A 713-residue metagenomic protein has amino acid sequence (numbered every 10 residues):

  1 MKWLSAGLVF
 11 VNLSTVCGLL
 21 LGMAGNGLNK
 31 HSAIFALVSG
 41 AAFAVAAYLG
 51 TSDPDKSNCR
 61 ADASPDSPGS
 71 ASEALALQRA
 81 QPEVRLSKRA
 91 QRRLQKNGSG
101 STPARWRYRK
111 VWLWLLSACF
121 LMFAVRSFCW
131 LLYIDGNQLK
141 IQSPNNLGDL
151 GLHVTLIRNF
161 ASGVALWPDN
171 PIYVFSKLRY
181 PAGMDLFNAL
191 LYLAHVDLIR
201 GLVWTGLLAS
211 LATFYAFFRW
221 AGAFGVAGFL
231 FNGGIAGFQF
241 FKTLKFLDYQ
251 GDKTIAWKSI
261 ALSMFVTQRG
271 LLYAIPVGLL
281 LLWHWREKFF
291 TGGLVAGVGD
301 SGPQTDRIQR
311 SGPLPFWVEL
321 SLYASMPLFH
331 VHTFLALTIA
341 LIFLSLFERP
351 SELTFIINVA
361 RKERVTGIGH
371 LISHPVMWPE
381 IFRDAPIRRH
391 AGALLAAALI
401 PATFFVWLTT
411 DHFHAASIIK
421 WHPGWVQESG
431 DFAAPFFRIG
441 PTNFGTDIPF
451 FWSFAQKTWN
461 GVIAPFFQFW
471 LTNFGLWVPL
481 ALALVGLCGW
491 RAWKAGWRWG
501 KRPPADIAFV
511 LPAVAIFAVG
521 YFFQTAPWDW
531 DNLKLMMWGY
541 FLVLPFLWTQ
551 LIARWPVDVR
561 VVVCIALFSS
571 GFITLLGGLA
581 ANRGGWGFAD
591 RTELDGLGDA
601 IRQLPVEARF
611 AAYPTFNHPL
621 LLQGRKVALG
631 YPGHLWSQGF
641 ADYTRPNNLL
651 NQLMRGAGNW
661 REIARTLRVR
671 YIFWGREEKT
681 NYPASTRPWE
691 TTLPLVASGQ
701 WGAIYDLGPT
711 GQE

Functional and structural regions predicted by a protein language model:
M1-C59, R89-R92, K96-G98, A104-R105 (+1 more regions): Membrane-embedded, hydrophobic transmembrane alpha-helices
G22, L262-S263, R307, P315-H330: Membrane-interface alpha helices of multi-pass inner-membrane proteins
Q91, T102, P386-T403, R498 (+1 more regions): Signature aromatic-anchored transmembrane alpha helix within multi-pass, membrane-resident enzymes that catalyze glycan
W112-A118, G151, T267-W283, Q427-G496 (+4 more regions): Alpha-helical transmembrane segments at the extracellular/periplasmic loop-to-helix junctions of multi-pass membrane
F120-V277, G587: Active-site lumenal/periplasmic loops and adjacent helix-entry segments of GT-C-fold, multi-pass membrane
D135, D149, A236-K245, L328-A336 (+4 more regions): Transmembrane catalytic cores of multi-pass membrane glycosyltransferases and polysaccharide-assembly enzymes
P313-S325, A340, A393-L395, L399 (+2 more regions): Transmembrane alpha-helix segments characteristic of polytopic inner-membrane glycan-assembly/cell-envelope
T549, V557-E713: Extracytoplasmic
